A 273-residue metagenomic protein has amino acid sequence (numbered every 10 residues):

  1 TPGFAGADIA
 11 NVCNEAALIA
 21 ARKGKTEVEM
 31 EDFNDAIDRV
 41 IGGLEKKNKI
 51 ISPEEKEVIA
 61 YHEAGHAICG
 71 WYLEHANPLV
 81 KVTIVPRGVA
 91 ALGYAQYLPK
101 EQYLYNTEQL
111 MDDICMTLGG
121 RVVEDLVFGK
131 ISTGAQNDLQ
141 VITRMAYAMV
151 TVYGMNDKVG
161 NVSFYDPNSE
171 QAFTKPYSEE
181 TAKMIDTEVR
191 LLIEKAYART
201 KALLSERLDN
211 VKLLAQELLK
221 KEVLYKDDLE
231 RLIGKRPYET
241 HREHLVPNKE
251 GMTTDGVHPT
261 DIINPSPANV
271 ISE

Functional and structural regions predicted by a protein language model:
T1-E31, D38-K46, A67-L79, M149-N156 (+2 more regions): AAA+ ATPase "lid" subdomain C-terminal helix
N34-R39, G88-A90: Short, conserved phosphate-binding/catalytic loop or strand-edge motifs used in phosphoryl-/nucleotidyl-transfer
E54-Y61, A67-E273: Soluble catalytic regions of large protease machineries
